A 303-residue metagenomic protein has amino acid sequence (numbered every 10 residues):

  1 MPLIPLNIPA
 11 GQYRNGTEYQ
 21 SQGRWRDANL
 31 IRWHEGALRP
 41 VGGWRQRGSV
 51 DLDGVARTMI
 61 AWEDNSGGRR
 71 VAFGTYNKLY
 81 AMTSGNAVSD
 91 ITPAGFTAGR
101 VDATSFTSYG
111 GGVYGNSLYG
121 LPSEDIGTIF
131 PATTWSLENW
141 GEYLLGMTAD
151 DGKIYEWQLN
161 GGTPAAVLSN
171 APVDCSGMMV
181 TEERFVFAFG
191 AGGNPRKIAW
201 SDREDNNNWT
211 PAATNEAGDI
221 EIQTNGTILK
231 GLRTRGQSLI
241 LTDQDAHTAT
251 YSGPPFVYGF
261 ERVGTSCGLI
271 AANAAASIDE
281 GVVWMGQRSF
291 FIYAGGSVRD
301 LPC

Functional and structural regions predicted by a protein language model:
M1-L118, C175-T248: N-terminal beta-propeller domains
P2-P5, F185, T224-C303: Beta-sheet-dominated scaffold domains
S49-G54, G127, V167-A171, I220-T224 (+1 more regions): Surface loop/turn motifs at the tips and blade-to-blade linkers of beta-strand repeat domains
T83-N86, Q158-G161, Y251-P254, G296-S297: Short loop/turn segments that connect beta-strands within beta-propeller blades
S89-G99, A165-N170, P211-T214, Y258-V263 (+1 more regions): Beta-propeller fold detector
G120-W140: Beta-sandwich interaction modules
L159-V180: Asp-box/WD-like beta-propeller blade repeats and closely related beta-sheet repeat scaffolds
